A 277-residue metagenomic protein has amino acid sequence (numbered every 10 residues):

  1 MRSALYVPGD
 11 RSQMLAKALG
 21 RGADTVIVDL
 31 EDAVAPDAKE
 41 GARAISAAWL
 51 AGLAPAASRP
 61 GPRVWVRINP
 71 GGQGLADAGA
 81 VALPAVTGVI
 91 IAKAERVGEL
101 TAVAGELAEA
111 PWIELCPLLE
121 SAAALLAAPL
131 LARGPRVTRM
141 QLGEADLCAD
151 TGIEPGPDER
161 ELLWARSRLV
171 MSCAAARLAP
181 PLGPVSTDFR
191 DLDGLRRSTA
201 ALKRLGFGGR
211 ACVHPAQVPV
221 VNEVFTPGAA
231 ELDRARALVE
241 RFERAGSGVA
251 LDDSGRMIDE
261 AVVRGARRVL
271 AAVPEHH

Functional and structural regions predicted by a protein language model:
M1-H277: Expand to "…catalyze enediolate/carbanion chemistry for C-C bond making/breaking, isomerization, decarboxylation
